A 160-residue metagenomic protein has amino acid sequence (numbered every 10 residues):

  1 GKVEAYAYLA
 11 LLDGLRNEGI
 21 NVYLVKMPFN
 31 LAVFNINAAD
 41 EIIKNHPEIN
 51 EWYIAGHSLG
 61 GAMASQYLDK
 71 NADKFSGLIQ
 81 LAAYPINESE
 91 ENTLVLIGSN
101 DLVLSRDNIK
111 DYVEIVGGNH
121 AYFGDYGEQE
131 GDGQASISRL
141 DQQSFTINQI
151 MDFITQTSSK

Functional and structural regions predicted by a protein language model:
G1-L15: Short, surface-exposed "cap/lid" segments of acyl-processing enzymes
L12-A32: Conserved alpha/beta-hydrolase
N37-E51: Conserved acidic catalytic loop of the alpha/beta-hydrolase fold
I54-A55, L78: Conserved alpha/beta-hydrolase fold motif
A55-A64: Gly/Ala-rich beta-loop-alpha elbow adjacent to hydrolase catalytic centers
M63-Y67, S89: Hydrolases whose catalytic domains are alpha/beta-hydrolase-1, hotdog thioesterase, or metallo-beta-lactamase-like
V95-I97: Short beta-strand/loop motif that positions the catalytic acidic residue of the alpha/beta-hydrolase fold
N100-K160: C-terminal catalytic-base region of ester-bond hydrolases, centering on the histidine of the charge-relay
